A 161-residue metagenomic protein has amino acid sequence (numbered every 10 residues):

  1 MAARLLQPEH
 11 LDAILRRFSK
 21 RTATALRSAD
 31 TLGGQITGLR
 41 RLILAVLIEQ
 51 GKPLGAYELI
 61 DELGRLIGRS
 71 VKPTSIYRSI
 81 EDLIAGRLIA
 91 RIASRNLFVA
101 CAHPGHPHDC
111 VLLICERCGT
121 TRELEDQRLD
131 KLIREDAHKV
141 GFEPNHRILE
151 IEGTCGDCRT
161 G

Functional and structural regions predicted by a protein language model:
A3-R4, P8, D157-G161: Cysteine-cluster motifs in flexible loop/terminal segments that predominantly coordinate metals
L5-A45: Short alpha-helical segments that sit at the start of domains
G38, E49-G55: Short capping segments at the starts of secondary-structure elements
L47, I76-G86: Basic amphipathic alpha-helical segments that dock to polyanions
G55-G68: DNA-recognition alpha helix
A85-G161: Non-DNA-binding regulatory cores of transcription-related proteins, predominantly C-terminal effector-binding
